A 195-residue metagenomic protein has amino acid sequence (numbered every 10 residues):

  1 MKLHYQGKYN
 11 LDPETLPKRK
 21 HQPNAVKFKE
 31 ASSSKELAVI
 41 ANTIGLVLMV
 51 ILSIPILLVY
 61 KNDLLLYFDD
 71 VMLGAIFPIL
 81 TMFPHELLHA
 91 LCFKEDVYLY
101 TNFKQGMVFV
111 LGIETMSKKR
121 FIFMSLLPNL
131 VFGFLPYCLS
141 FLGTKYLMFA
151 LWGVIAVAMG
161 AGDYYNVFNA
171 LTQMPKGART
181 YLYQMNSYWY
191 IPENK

Functional and structural regions predicted by a protein language model:
M1-Y5, H85-L88: Extended hydrophobic/aromatic-rich secondary-structure runs
K2-L57, M107-E193: Metalloprotease/metallohydrolase-associated module, dominated by Zn2+-dependent proteases
I56-L65: Short, hydrophobic transmembrane alpha-helix segments
L66-M82, F121: Short pre-active-site segment immediately N-terminal to the catalytic Zn-binding motif
T81-K94, P128: Active-site recognition of the HExxH zinc-binding catalytic motif
L88-D96, L135, A170: Active-site-flanking alpha-helical
Y98-G106: Peri-membrane helix termini and adjoining interfacial loops of integral membrane proteins
